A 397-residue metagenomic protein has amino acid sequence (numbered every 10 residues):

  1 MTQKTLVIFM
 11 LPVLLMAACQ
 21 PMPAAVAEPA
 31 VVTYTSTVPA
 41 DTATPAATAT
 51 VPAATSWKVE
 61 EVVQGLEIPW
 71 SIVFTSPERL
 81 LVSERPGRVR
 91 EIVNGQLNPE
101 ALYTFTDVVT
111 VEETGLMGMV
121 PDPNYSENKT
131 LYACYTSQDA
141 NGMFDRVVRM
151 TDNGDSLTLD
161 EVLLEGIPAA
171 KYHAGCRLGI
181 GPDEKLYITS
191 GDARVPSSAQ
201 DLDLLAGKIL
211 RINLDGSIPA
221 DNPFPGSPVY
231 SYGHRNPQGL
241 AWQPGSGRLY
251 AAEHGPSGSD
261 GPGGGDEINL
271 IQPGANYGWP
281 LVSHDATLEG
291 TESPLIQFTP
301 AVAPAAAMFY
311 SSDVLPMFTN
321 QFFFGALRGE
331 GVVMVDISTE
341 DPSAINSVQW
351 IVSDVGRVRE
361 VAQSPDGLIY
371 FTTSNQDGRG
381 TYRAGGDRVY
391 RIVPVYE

Functional and structural regions predicted by a protein language model:
M1-I68, V93, A140-G142, V395-E397: Intrinsically disordered, low-complexity Ser/Thr/Pro-rich tracts
A47-E67, T158, T291-T299, I345-Q349: A short helix->beta-strand "capping" segment at the edge of beta-propeller domains
E61-E67, L102-V111, L164-A170, P228-G233 (+2 more regions): Surface loop/turn motifs at the tips and blade-to-blade linkers of beta-strand repeat domains
E61-G87, A303-F309: Beta-strand-rich domains and repeat architectures in extracellular enzymes and scaffolds, especially beta-propellers
V63, W70-V73, V120, G179 (+3 more regions): Conserved beta-strand position repeated across blades of beta-propeller domains
N98-P123: Blade-loop segments of beta-propeller domains
T114-L116, N124-S126, D192-V348, G356 (+1 more regions): Beta-propeller domain segments
M143-I180: Asp-box/WD-like beta-propeller blade repeats and closely related beta-sheet repeat scaffolds
